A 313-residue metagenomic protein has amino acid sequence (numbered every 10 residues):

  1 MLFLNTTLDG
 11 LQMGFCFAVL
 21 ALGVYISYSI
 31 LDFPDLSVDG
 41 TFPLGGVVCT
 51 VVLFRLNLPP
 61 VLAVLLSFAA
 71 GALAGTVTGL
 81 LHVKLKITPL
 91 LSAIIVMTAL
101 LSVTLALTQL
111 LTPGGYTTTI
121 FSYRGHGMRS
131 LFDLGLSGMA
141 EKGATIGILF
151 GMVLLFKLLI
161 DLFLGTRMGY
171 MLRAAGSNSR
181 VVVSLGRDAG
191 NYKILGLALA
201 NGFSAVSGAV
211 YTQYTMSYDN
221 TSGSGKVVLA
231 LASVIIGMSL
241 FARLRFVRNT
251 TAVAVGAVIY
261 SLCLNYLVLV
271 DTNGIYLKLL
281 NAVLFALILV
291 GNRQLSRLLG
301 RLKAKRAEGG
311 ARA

Functional and structural regions predicted by a protein language model:
M1-L20, V48, R55-L62, M128-L134 (+2 more regions): Membrane-interfacial amphipathic/re-entrant helices at transmembrane-helix boundaries
M13, L90-L91, T118, T145-L149 (+3 more regions): Loop-to-transmembrane alpha-helix initiation sites
I26, V51, T76, L80-L85 (+9 more regions): Membrane-interface helix caps of multi-pass small-molecule transporters
L58-T98, G256, Y260: Alpha-helical transmembrane segments within multi-pass membrane transporters and channels
P89, A93-V96, L100-G165, L195 (+1 more regions): Transmembrane helix-bundle core of multi-pass membrane transporters and related energy-transducing complexes
K142-D219, G223: Helix-loop-helix "hairpin" substructures at the membrane interface of multi-pass membrane proteins
S177-S184, D188-N191, C263-A313: Cytosolic-side transmembrane-helix boundaries in multi-pass membrane proteins
S204-L279: Transmembrane alpha-helical segments in multi-pass inner-membrane proteins
